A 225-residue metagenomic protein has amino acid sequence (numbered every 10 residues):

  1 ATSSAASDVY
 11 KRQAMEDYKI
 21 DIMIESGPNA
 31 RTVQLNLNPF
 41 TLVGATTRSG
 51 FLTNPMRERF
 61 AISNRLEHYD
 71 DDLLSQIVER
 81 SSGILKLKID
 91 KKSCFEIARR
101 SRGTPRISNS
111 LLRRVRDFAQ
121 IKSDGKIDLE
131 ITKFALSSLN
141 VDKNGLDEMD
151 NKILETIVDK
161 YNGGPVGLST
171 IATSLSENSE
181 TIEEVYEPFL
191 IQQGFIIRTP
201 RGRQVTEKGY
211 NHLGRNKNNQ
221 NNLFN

Functional and structural regions predicted by a protein language model:
A1-A6, Y10: Single conserved hydrophobic/aromatic residue that forms the stacking wall/gate of nucleotide- or nucleobase-binding
R12, Q34-L37, T47-A61: Short regulatory helix/loop adjacent to the ATP-binding pocket of P-loop NTPases
S26-A45: AAA+/SF3 P-loop NTPase mechanochemical coupling elements
F51-I84, K91-R99, S110: Conserved AAA+ ATPase core "coupling" helix
F95-R99, R106-I121, E155: C-terminal helical "lid" of AAA+/P-loop NTPase domains
S101-R114, K126-D128, L146-D147, P165: The conserved phosphate-sensing helix
F118-N140, D150, V205-E207: Conserved C-terminal helix/linker of AAA+ ATPases
I157-N225: Terminal-proximal interaction/regulatory segments of ATP-powered molecular machines
